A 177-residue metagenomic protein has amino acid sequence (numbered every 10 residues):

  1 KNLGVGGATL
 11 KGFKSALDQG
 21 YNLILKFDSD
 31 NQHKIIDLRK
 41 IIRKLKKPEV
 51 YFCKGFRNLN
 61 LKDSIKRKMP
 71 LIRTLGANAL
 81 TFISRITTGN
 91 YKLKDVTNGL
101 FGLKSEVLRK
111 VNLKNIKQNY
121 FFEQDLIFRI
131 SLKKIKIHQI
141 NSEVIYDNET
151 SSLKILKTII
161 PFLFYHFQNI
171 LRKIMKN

Functional and structural regions predicted by a protein language model:
K1-D18, L23, I35-Y120, Y146-P161: Acceptor/aglycone-binding surface of glycosyltransferases and processive sugar-polymer synthases
G12, D30, K104, I130 (+2 more regions): Residue-level signature of catalytic and energy-coupling elements of molecular machines, predominantly ATP/GTP-dependent
Y51, P161-N177: Terminal low-complexity segments of carbohydrate-biosynthetic enzymes
Y91-K92, N115-Q118, I127-I145: Catalytic donor-sugar/metal-binding loop of nucleotide-sugar-dependent glycosyltransferases
Q124: DNA-recognition element of transcription regulators
